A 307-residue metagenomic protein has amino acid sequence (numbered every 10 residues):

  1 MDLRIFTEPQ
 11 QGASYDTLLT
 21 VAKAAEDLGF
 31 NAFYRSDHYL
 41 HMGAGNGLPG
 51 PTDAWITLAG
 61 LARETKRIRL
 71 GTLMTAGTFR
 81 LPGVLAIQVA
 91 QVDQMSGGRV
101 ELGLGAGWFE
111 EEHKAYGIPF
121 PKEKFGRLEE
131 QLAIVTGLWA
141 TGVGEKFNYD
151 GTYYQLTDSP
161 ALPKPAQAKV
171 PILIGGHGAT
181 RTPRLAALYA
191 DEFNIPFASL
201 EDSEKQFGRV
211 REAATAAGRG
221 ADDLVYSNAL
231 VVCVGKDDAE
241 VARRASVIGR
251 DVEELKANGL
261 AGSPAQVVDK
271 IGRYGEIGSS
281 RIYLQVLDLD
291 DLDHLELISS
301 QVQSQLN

Functional and structural regions predicted by a protein language model:
M1-N307: Active-site-adjacent structural elements that line small-molecule/cofactor binding pockets in enzymes
